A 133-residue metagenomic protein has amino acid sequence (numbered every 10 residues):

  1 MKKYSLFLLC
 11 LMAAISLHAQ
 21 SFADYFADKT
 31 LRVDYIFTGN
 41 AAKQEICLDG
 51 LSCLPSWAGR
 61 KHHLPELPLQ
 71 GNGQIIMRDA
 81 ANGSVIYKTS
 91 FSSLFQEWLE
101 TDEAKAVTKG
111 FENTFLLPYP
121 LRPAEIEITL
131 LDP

Functional and structural regions predicted by a protein language model:
Y4-A13: Sec-dependent N-terminal signal peptides
L17-A23: Boundary at the C-terminal end of the N-terminal hydrophobic targeting segment
Y25-P133: Beta-strand-enriched, solvent-exposed domains that form extended recognition/catalytic surfaces
